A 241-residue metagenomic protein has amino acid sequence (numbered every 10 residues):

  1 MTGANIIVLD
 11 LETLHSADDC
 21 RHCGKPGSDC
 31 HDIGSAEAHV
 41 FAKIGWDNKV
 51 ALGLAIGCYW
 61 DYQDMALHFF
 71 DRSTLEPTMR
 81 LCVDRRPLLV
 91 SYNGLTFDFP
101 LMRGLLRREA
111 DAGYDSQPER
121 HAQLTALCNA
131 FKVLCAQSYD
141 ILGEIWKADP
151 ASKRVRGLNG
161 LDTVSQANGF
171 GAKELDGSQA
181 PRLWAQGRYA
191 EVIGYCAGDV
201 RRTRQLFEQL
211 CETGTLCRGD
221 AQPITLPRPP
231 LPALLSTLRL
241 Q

Functional and structural regions predicted by a protein language model:
M1-V83, L88: Conserved RNase H-like, two-metal-ion catalytic cores of nucleic-acid enzymes
L52-Q63, L89-L226, L235-L240: Metal-dependent phosphoesterase core characteristic of DEDDh/y 3'-5' exonuclease domains
L231: Glycosyltransferase specificity loop/lid
